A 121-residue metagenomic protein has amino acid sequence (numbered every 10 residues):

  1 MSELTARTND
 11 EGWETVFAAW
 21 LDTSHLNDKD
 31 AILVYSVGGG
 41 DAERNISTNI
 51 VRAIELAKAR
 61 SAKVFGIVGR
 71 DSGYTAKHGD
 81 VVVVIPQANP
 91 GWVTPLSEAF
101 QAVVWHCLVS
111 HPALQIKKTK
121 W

Functional and structural regions predicted by a protein language model:
M1-W121: Glycine-rich phosphate-binding loops that contact phosphosugars or nucleotide phosphates
